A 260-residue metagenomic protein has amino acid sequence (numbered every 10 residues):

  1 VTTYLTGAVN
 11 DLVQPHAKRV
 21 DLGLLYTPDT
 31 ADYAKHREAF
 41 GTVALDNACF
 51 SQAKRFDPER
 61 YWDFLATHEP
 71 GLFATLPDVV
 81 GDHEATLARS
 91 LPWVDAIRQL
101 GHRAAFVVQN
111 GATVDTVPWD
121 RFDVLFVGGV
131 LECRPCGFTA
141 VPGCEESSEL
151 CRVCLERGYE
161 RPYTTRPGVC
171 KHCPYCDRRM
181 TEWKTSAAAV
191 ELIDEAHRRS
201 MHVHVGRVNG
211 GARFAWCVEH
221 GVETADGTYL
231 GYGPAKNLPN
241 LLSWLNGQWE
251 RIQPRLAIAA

Functional and structural regions predicted by a protein language model:
V1-T3, V20-L22, A39-G41, P70-L72 (+4 more regions): Short, well-ordered coil/turn segments that N-cap beta-strands
V1-W93: Non-catalytic, usually N-terminal nucleic-acid engagement modules in DNA/RNA processing proteins
Y4-A8, L25-T27, A44-A48, T75-P77 (+4 more regions): A cross-family glycoside hydrolase active-site/sugar-binding cleft signature
L87-G137, D177-E219: Short loop-to-alpha-helix "cap/lid" segments that border enzyme active sites across diverse enzyme classes
G129-E132, N209, R213-Q248: Glycine-rich phosphate-binding active-site loops on the catalytic face of alpha/beta enzymes
C133-C136, C151-C154, C170-C173: Short cysteine-rich clusters marking metal-coordination/redox-active sites
A140-G143, S148, L155-R161, D177-M180: Cys/His-rich microdomains that often coordinate metals
E146-E149, T165-C170: Flanking scaffold residues of small Cys/His-coordinated metal-binding clusters
